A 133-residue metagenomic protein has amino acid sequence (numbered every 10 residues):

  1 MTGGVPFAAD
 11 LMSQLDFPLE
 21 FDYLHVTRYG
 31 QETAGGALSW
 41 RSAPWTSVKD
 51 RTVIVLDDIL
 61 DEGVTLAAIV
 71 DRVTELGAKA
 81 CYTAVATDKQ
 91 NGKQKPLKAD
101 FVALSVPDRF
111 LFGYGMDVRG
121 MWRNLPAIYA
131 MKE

Functional and structural regions predicted by a protein language model:
M1-E133: PRPP-associated nucleotide enzymes
